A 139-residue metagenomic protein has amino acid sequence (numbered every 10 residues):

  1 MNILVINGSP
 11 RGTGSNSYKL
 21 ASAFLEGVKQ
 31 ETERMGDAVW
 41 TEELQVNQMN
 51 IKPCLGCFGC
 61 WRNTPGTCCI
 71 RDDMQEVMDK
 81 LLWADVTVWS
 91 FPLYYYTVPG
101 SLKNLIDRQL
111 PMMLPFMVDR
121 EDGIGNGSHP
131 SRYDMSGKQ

Functional and structural regions predicted by a protein language model:
M1-V118: N-terminal beta1-alpha1-beta2 submodule of the flavodoxin-like/Rossmannoid cofactor-binding fold
S101, L114-Q139: Short, glycine-/small-residue-rich phosphate/pyrophosphate-handling segment
